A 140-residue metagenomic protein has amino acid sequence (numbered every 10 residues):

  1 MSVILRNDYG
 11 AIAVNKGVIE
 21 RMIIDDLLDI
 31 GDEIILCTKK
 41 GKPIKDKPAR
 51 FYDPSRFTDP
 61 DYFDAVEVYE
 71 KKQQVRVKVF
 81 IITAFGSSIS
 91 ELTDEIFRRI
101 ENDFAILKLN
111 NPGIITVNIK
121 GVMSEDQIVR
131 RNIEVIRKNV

Functional and structural regions predicted by a protein language model:
M1-E95, I106, N110, T116 (+1 more regions): Contiguous, often N-terminal, cationic amphipathic patches that form binding interfaces
R98: Short acidic (Asp/Glu) patches
E101-D103: Acidic-enriched and Gly/Ser
